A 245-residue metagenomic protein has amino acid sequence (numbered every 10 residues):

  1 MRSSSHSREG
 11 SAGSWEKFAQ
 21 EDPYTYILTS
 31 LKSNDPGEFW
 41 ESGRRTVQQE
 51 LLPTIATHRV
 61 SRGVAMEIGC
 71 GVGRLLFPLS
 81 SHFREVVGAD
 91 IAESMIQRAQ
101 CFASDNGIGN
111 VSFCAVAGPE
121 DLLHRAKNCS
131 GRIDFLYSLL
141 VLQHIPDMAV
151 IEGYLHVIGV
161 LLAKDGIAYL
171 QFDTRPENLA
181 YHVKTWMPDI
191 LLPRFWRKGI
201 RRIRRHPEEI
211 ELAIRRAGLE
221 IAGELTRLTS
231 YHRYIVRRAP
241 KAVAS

Functional and structural regions predicted by a protein language model:
R2-M66, V72-F83, A89-R125, M148 (+1 more regions): Class I (Rossmann-like) S-adenosyl-L-methionine-dependent methyltransferase catalytic domain, capturing the SAM-binding
R62, R132-I133: Local beta-strand N-terminus motif with an aromatic residue
I108, S130-G131: Active-site acidic short loop of glycosyltransferases
D134, V150: Residue-level recognition of oxygen-bearing side chains
Y137: A conserved beta-strand element that flanks and buttresses the S-adenosyl-L-methionine
L140-V141: Short catalytic micro-motifs in class I SAM-dependent methyltransferases
H144-I145: A short His-aromatic
E152-K164: A short glycine-rich, Lys/Arg-flanked "PGG" loop and its adjoining helix->strand segment in the class I
